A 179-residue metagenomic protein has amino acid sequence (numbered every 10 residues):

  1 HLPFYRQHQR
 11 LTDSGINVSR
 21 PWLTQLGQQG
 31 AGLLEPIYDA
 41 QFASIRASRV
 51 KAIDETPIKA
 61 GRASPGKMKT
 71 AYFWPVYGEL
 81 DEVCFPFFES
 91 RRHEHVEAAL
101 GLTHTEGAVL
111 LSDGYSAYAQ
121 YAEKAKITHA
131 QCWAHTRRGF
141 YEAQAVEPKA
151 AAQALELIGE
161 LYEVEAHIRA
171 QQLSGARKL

Functional and structural regions predicted by a protein language model:
H1-L179: Catalytic center-proximal scaffold of phosphoryl-transfer enzymes
